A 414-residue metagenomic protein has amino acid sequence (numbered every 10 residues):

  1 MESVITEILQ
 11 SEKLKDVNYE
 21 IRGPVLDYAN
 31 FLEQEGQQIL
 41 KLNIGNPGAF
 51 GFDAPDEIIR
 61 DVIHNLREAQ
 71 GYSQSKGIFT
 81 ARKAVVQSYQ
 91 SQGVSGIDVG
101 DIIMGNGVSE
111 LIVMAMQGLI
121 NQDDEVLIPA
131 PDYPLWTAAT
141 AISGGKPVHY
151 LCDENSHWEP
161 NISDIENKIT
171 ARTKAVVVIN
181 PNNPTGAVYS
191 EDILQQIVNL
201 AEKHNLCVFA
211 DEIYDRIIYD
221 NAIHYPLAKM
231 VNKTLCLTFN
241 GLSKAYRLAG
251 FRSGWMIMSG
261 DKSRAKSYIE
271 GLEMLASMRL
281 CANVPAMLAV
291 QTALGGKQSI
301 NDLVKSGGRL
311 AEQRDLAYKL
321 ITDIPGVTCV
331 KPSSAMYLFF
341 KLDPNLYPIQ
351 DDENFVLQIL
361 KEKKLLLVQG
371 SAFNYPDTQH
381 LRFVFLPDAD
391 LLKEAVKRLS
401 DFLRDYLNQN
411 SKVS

Functional and structural regions predicted by a protein language model:
E2-G107, M114, C281, A293-G296 (+1 more regions): N-terminal small-domain helix-loop-helix segment of the aminotransferase-like
L32-E35, S143, K203-H204, T234 (+3 more regions): Helix C-cap/helix->beta junction micro-motif
S91, N167, P348-Q350, Q358-L367 (+1 more regions): PLP-dependent enzyme catalytic core of the Aspartate aminotransferase-like
D101, G118-T140: Conserved PLP-anchoring active-site segment centered on the Schiff-base-forming lysine
I142-V148: A short helix-loop-beta submotif of the ANL/AMP-binding
V148, D153-Y225: Active-site phosphate-binding strand-loop segment of PLP-dependent enzymes
K229-G308, Y318-L320, F402-R404: Conserved core segment of the aminotransferase class I/II
Q291, G307-Y318, C329-D343: Conserved glycine-rich beta-strand-loop-beta hairpin in the small C-terminal domain of fold type I
